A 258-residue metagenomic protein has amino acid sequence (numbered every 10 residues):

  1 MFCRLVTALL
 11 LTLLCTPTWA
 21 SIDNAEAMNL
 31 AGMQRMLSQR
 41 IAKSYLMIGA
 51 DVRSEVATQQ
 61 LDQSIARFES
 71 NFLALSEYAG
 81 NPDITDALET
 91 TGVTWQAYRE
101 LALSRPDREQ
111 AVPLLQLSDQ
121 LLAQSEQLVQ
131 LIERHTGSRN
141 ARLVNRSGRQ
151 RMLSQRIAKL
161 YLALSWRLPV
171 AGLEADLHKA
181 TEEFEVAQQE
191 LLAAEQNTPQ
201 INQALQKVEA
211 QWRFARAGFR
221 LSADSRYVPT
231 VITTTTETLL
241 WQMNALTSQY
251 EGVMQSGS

Functional and structural regions predicted by a protein language model:
M1-T7: Bacterial N-terminal signal peptides that target proteins for export
C15-P17: N-terminal signal peptide c-region/cleavage motif recognized by signal peptidases
S21-S258: Mature extracytoplasmic or organellar-lumen-exposed domains after removal of signal/transit peptides
